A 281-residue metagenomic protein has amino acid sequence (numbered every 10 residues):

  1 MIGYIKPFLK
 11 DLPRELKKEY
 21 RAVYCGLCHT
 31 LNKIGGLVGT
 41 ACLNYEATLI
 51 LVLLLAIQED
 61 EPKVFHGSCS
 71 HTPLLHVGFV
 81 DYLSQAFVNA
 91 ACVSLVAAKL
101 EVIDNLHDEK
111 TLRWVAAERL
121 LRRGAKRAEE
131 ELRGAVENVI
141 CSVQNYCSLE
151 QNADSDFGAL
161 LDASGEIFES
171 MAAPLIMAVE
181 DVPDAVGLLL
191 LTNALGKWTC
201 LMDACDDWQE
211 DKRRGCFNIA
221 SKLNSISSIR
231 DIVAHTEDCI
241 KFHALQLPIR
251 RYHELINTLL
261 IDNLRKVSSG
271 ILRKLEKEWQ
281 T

Functional and structural regions predicted by a protein language model:
M1-L190, L201-A234, H243-L255, N263-Q280: Acidic catalytic motifs of isoprenoid enzymes
